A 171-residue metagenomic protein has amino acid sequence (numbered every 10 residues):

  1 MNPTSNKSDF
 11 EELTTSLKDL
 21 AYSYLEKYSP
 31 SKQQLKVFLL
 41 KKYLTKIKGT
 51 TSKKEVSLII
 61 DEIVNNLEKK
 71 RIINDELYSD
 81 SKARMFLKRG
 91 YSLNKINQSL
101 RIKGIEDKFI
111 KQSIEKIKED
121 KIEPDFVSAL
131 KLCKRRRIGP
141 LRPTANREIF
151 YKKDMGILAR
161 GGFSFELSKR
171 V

Functional and structural regions predicted by a protein language model:
M1-V171: An alpha-helical, amphipathic repeat domain used for nucleic-acid recognition, typified by the mTERF helical solenoid
